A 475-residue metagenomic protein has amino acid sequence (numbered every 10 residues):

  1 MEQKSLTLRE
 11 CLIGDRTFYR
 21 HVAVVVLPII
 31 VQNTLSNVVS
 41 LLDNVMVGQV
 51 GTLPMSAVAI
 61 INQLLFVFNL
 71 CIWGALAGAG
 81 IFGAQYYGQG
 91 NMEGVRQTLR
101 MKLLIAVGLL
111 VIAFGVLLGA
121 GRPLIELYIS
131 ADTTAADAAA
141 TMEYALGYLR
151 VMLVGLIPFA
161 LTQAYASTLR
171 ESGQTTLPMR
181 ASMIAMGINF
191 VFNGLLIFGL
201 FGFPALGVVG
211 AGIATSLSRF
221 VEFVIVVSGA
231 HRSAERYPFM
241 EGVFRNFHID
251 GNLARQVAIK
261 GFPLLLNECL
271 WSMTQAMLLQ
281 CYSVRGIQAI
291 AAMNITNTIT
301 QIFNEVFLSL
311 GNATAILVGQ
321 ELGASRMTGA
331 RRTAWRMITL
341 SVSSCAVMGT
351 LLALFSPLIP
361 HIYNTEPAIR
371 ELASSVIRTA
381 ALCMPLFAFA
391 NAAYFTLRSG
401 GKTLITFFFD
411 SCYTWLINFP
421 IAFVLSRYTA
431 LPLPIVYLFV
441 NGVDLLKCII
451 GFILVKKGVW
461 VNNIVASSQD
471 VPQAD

Functional and structural regions predicted by a protein language model:
M1-V26, G83-G155, A205-F262, V318-C383 (+1 more regions): Short alpha-helical transmembrane segments in multi-pass integral membrane proteins
V24-D43, V151, A185, S218-E222 (+4 more regions): Transmembrane helical elements of multi-pass membrane transporters/channels
I30, T34, V38, L42 (+18 more regions): Generic alpha-helical transmembrane segments of integral inner-membrane proteins, especially permease/transport modules
V31, D43-V47, V58, G83-G88 (+22 more regions): Hydrophobic/aromatic residues within transmembrane alpha-helices of membrane transport systems, especially the TMDs
T34, V38-S56, I125-A139, I197-L206 (+5 more regions): Helix-terminus/linker motif at the lipid-water interface of multi-pass membrane proteins
T52-Q63, A145, L149, G212 (+3 more regions): Small-residue hotspots at the loop-to-helix junctions and early N-terminal turns of transmembrane alpha-helices
M55-G115, F159-P178, L279, I290-S356 (+1 more regions): Small-residue-rich hydrophobic transmembrane alpha-helices
L76, V151-E171, P178-M186, A211-V227 (+5 more regions): Short runs within selected transmembrane alpha-helices of multi-pass transporters and secretion channels
